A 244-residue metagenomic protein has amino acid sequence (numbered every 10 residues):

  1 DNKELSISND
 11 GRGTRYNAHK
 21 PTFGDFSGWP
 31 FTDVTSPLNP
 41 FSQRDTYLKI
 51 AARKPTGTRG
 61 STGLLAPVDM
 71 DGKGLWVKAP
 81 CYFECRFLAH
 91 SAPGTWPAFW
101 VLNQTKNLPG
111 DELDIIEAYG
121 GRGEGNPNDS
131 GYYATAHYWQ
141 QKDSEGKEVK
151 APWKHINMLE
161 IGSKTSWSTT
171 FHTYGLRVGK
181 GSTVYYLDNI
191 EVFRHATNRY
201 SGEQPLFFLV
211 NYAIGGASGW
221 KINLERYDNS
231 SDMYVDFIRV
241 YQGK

Functional and structural regions predicted by a protein language model:
D1-K244: GH16 jelly-roll
